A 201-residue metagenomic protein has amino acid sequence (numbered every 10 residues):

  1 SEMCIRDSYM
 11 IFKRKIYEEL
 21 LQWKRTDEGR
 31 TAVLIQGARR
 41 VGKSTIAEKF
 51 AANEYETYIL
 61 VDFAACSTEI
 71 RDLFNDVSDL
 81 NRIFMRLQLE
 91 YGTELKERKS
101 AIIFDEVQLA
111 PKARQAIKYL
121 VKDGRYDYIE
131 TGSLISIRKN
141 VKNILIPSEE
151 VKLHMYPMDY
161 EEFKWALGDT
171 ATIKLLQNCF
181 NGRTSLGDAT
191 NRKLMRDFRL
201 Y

Functional and structural regions predicted by a protein language model:
S1-I5: Short, small-residue-biased leader/transition segments that mark boundaries at the very start of proteins
R6-Y201: Phosphate-binding site recognition
